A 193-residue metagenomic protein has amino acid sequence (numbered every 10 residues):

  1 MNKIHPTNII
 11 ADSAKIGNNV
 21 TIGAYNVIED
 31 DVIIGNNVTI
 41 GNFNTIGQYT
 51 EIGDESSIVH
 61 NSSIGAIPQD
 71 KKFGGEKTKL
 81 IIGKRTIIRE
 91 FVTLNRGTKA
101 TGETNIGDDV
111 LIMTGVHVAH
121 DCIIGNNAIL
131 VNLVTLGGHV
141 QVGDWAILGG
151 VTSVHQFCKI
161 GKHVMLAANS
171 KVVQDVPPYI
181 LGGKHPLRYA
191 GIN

Functional and structural regions predicted by a protein language model:
M1-N2, N193: Generic structural signal for short, solvent-exposed loop/turn connectors between secondary structure elements
K3-G182: Structural signal for interior beta-strand "rungs" in well-ordered beta-sheet cores of soluble enzyme domains
P178-N193: Catalytic binding pocket for nucleotide-activated donors in carbohydrate/polymer assembly enzymes
